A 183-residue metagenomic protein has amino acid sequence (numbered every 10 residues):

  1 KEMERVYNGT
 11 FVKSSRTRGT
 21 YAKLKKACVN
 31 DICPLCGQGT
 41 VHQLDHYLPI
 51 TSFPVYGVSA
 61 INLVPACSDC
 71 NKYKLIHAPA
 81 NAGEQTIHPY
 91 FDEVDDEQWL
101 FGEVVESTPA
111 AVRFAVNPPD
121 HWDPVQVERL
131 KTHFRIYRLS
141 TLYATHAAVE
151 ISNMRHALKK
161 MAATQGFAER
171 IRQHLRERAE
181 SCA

Functional and structural regions predicted by a protein language model:
K1-E2, S59, P65-C67, H88 (+3 more regions): Alpha-helix initiation/capping motif
K1-S15: N-terminal accessory alpha/beta regions
E2-E4, D31-C36, S68-C70, A82-E84: A generic short-segment signal for beta-strand/edge and adjacent turn/coil regions
T17-L24, T51-Y56: Short, intrinsically disordered, charge-biased short linear motifs at domain edges
Y21-Q43, C67: Short cysteine-rich loop/turn motifs with clustered Cys
T40-H121: Glycine- and acidic-residue-rich phosphate-binding/metal-coordinating active-site segment common to enzymes that handle
V125-A183: C-terminal, charged low-complexity interaction regions
